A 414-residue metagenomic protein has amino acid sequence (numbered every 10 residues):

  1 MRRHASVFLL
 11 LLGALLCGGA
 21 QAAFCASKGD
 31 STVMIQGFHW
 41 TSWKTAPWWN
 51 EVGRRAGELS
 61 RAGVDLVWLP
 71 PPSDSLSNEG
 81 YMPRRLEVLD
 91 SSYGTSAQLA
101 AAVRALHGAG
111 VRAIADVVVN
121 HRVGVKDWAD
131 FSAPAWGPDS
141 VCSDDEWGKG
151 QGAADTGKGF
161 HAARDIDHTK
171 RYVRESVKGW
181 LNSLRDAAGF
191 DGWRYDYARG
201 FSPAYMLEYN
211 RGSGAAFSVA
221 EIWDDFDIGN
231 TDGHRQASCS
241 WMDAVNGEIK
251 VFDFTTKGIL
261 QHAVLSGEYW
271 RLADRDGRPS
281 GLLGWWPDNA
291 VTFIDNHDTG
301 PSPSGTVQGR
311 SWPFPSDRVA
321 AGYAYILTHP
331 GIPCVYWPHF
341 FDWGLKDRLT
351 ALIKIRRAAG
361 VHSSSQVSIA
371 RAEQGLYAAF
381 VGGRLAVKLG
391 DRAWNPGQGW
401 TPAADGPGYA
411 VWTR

Functional and structural regions predicted by a protein language model:
M1-H4: Positively charged n-region of N-terminal signal peptides that target proteins for export
V7-G18: Bacterial N-terminal signal peptides
F24-Q36, W40, E51-S60, P71-E87 (+3 more regions): Active-site-proximal helices and loops of the catalytic beta/alpha 8
F38-N50, R164-E175: Active-site mouth loops of central-metabolism enzymes
D65, L69-P70: Auxiliary, metal-adjacent structural segments of Zn-dependent hydrolase domains
N78-L89, N120-G152, R211-G212: Aromatic- and acidic-residue-enriched segments that line the glycan-binding/catalytic groove of carbohydrate-active
G94: Conserved micro-motifs of the catalytic ATP-binding
S132-A188, A198: Active-site-adjacent "subsite" loops/lids of carbohydrate-active enzymes
